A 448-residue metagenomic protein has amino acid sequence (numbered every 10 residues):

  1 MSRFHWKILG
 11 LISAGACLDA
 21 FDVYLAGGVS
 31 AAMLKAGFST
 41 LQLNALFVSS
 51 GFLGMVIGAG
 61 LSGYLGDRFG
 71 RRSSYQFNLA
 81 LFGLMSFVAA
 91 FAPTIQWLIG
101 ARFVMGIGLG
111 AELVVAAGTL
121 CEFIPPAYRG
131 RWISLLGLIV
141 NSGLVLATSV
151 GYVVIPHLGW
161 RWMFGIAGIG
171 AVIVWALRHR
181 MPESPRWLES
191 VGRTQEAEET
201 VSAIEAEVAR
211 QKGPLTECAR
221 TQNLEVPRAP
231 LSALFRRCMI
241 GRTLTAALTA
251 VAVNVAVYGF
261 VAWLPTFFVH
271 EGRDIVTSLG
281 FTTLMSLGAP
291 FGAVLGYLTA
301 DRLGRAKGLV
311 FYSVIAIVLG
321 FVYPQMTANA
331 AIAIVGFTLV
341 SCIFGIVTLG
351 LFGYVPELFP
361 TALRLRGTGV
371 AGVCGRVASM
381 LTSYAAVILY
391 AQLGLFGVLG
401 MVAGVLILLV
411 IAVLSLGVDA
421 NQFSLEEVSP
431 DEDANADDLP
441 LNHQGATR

Functional and structural regions predicted by a protein language model:
G27, F235-A293: Extracytoplasmic gate region of multi-pass secondary transporters
G27-A59: Extracellular/periplasmic helix-loop-helix junction of adjacent transmembrane segments in MFS-like secondary
F38, G70, F91-W97, P125 (+2 more regions): Helix-breaking motifs and short loop linkers at transmembrane-helix boundaries and internal kinks in secondary membrane
I57-I95: Conserved MFS/SLC helix-loop-helix module at the cytosolic interface between two early adjacent transmembrane helices
A80-P93, Y152, I315-A328: C-terminal ends and interior cores of transmembrane alpha-helices in multi-pass membrane transporters/permeases
L81, M85, Q96-V104, A331-L339: Paired small-residue
Y128-P156, G170-A171, G372-T382: Glycine-rich segments within core transmembrane alpha-helices of 12-TM secondary carriers
R180-R242, F423-R448: Intracellular cytosolic loops and amphipathic helices of Major Facilitator Superfamily
